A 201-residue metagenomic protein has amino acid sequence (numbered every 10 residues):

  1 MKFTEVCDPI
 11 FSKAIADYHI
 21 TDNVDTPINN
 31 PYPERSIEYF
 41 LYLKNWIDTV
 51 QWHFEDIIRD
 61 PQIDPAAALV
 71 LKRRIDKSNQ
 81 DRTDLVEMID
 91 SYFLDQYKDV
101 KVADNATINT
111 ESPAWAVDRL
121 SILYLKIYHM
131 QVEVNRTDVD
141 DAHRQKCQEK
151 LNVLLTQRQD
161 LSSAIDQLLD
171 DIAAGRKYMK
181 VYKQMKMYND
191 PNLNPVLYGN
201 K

Functional and structural regions predicted by a protein language model:
M1-K201: Anionic, Ser/Thr-rich low-complexity intrinsically disordered regions
